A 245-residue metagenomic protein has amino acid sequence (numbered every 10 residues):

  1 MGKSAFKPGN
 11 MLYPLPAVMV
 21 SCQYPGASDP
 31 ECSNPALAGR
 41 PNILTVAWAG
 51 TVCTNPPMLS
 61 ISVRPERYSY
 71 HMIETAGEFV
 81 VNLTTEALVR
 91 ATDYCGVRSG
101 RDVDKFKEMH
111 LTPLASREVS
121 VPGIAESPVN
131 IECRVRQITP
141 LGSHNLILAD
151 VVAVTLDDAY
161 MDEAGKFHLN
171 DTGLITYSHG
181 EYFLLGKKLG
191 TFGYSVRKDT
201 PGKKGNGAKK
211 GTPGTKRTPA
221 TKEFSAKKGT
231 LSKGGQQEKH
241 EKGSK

Functional and structural regions predicted by a protein language model:
M1-K210, G214-R217, K222-K245: Basic, polyanion-binding surface patches
